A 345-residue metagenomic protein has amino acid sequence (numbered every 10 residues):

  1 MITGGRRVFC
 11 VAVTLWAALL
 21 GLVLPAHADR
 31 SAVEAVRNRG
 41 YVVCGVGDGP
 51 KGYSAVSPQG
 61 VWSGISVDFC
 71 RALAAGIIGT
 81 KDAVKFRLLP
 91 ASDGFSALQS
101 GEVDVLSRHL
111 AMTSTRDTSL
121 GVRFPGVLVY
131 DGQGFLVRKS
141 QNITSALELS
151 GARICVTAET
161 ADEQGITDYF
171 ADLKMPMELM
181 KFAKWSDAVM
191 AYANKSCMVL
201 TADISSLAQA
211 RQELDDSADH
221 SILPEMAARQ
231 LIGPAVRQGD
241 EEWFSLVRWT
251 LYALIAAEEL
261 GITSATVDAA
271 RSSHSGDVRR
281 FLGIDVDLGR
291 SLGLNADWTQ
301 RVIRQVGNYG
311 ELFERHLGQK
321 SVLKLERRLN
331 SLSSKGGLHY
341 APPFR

Functional and structural regions predicted by a protein language model:
C10-L22: Bacterial N-terminal signal peptides
R30-R108, Y309, L332, Y340: Extracytoplasmic small-molecule ligand-binding "clamshell" domains of the periplasmic binding protein/Venus flytrap
Y41-G52, W62-I77, A111-M112, D131-A183 (+1 more regions): Bilobed "Venus flytrap"/periplasmic-binding protein-like clamshell domains and structurally analogous long
G45-K51, R87-S92, G101-S114, K139 (+3 more regions): Beta->alpha turn/N-cap motifs
D48-G49, V127-S140, R211-L251, K335-G337: Periplasmic-binding protein-like
D68-I77, K139-I143, L147, A152-R153 (+4 more regions): Extended ligand-binding regions for polar small-molecule ligands
D93, S107-S119, G165-D172, A193-N194 (+1 more regions): A ligand-binding cleft/hinge motif common to bilobed small-molecule-binding domains
F95-L110, R116-G132: Short beta-strand-centered segments that line the small-molecule binding cleft or hinge of alpha/beta clamshell
